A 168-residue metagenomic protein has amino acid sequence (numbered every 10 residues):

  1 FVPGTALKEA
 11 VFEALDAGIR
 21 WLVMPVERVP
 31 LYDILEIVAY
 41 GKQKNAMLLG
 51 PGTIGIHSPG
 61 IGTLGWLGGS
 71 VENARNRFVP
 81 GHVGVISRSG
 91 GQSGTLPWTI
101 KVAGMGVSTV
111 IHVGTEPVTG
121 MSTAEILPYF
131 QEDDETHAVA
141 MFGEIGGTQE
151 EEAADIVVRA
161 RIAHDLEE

Functional and structural regions predicted by a protein language model:
F1-E168: Catalytic-core regions of core metabolic enzymes, especially those transforming organic acids/acyl-group intermediates
